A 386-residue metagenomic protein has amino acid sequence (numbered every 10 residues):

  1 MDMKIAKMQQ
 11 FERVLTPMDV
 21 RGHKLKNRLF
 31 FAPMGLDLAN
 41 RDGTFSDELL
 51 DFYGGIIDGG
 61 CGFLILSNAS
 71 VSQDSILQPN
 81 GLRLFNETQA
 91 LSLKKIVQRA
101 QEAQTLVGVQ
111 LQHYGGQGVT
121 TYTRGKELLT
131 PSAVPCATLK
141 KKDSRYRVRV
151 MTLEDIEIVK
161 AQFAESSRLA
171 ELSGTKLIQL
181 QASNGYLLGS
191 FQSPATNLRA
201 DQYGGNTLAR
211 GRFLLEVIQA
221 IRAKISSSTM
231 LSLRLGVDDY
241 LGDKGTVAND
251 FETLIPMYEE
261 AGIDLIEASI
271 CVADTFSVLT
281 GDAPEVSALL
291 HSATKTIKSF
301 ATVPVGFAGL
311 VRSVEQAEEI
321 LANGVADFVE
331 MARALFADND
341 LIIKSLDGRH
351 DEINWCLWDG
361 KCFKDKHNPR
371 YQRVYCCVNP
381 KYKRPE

Functional and structural regions predicted by a protein language model:
M1-E386: Flavin-dependent oxidoreductase catalytic cores
